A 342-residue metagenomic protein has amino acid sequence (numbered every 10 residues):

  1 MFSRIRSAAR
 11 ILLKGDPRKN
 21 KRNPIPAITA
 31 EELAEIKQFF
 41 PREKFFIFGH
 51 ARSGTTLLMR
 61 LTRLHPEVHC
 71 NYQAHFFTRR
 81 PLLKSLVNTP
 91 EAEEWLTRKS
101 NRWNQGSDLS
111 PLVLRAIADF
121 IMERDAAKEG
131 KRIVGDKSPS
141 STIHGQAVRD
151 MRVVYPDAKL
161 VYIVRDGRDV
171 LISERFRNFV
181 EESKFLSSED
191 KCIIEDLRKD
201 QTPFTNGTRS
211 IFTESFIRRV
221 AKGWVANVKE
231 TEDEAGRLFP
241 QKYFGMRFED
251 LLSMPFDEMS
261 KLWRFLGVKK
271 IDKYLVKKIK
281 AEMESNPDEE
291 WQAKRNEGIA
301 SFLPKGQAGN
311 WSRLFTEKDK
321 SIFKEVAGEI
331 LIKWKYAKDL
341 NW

Functional and structural regions predicted by a protein language model:
M1-D119, K128, V180-E181, E189 (+2 more regions): PAPS-dependent sulfotransferase catalytic core
Q38, N101, P203-S215, L303-Q307: Short glycine/proline-rich turn/loop motifs
F46-G49, E249-L251, W311-S312: Short, well-ordered beta-strand elements within core beta-sheets of diverse protein domains
R80, K278-N286: Post-kinase regulatory C-tail/linker adjacent to protein kinase catalytic domains
L83, K128-I133, S138-K273, S285-E297: PAPS-dependent sulfotransferase catalytic domain
V268-I279, D339-L340: Short, surface-exposed acidic
P304-W342: C-terminal accessory extensions appended to soluble enzyme cores
